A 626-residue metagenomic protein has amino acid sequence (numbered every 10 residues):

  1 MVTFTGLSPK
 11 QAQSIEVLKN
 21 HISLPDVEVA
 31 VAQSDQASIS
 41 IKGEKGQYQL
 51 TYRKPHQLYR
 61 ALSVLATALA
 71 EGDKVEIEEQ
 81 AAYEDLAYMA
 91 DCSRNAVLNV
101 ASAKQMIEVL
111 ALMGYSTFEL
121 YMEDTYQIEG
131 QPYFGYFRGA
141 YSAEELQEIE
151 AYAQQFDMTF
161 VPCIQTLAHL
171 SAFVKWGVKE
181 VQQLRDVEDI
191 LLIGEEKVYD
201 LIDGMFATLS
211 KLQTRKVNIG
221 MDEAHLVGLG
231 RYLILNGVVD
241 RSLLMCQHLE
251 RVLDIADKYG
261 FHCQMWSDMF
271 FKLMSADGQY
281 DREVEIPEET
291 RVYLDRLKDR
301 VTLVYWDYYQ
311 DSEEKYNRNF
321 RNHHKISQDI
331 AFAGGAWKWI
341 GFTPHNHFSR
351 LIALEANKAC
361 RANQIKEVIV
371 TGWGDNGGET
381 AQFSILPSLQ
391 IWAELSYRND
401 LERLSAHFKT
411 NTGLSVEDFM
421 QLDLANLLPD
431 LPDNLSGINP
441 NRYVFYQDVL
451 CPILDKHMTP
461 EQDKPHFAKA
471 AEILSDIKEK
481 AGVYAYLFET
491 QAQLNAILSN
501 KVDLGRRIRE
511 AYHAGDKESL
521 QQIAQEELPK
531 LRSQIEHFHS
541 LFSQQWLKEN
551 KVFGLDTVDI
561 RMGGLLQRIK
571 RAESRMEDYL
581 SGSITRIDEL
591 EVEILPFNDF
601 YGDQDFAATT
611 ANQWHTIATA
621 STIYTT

Functional and structural regions predicted by a protein language model:
M1, E76-A82, Y293-D295: Short boundary motifs at domain starts and secondary-structure transition points
V2, I15-R53: Short, well-ordered secondary-structure micro-motifs within conserved domains or adaptor modules
V2-P25, E108, E148-A151, D157 (+3 more regions): Substrate-binding groove of N-acetylhexosamine-processing glycoside hydrolases
T5-G6, V31-Q33, G43, Y52 (+4 more regions): Pocket-edge structural micro-motifs
L7-K10, A37-I39, L98, Y141: Alpha-helical hairpin
S40-G43, F173, L229, S275-D277 (+2 more regions): Short, well-ordered secondary-structure micro-motifs
K45-Q264, A331-G334, W339, N346: Feature activates predominantly on carbohydrate-active enzymes
